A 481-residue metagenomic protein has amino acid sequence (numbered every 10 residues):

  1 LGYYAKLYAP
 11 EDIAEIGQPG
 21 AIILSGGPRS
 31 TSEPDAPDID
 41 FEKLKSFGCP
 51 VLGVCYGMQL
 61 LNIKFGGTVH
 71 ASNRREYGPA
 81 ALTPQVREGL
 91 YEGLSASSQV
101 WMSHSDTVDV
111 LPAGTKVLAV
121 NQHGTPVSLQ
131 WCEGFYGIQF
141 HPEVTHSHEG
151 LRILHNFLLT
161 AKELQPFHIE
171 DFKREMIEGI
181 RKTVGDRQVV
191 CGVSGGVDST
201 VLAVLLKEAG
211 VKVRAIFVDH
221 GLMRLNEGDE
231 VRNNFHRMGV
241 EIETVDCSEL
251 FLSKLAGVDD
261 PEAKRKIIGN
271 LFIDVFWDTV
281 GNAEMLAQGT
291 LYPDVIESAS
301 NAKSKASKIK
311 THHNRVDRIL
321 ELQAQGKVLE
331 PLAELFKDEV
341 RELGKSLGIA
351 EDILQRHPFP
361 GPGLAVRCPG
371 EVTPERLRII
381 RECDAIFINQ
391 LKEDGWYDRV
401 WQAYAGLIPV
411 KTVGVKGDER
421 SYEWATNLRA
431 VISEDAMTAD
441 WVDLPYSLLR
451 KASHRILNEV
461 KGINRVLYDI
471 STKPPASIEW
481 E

Functional and structural regions predicted by a protein language model:
L1-V54, Q59, F65, H155 (+1 more regions): Flexible gly/pro-rich beta->alpha loop and the following alpha-helix that scaffold active-site loops
A5-K6, V51, F135, V213 (+1 more regions): Hydrophobic anchor at the start of a short beta-strand that flanks the dinucleotide cofactor-binding loop
P10, Y56, F140, V218-H220 (+1 more regions): Cofactor-binding loop segments of dinucleotide-utilizing enzymes, especially the Rossmann-like FAD- and NAD(P)+-binding
L24, G53, G137, C191 (+1 more regions): Structural beta-sheet core signal
R29-T31, M58, V108-D109, H146 (+2 more regions): Glycine-rich nucleotide phosphate-binding loop and flanking beta-alpha elements of Rossmann-like dinucleotide-binding
D38-V54, Q59-H148: Pocket-forming structural segment of enzyme catalytic cores
G150-L154: Charged, amphipathic alpha-helical linker segments immediately N-terminal to NTP-binding catalytic cores
L159-Q165, I169-E481: ATP/NTP-dependent adenylation/nucleotidyl-transfer catalytic domains that generate, transfer, or process NMP-activated
